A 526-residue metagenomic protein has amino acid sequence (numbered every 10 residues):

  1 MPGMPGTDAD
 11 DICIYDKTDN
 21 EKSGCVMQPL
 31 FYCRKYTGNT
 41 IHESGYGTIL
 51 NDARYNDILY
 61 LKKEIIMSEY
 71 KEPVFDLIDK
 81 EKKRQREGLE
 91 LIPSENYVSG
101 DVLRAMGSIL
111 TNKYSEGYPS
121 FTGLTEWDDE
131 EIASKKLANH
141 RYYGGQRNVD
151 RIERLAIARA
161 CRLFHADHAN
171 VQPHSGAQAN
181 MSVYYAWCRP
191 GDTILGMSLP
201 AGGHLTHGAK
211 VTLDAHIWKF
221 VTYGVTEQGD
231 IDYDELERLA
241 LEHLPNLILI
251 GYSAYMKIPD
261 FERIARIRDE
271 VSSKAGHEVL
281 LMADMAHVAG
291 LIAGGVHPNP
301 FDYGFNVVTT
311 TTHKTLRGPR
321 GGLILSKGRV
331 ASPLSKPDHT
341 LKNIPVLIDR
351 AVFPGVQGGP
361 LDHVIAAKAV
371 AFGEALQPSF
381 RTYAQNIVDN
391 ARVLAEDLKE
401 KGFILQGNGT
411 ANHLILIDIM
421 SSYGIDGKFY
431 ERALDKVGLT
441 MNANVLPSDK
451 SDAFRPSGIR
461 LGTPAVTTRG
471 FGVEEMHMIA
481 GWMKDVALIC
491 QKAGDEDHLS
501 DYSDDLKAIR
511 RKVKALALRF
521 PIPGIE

Functional and structural regions predicted by a protein language model:
P2, T18-R34, H42, R54 (+1 more regions): Positively charged N-terminal leader segments that act as targeting/secretion signals
P2-C13: Extreme N-terminal basic, low-complexity initiation segments that serve as generic localization/processing leaders
P5-T7, T18, T37-T40, T48: Short linear motifs in low-complexity or flexible loops
L30, L50, L59-L61: Leucine-biased recognition of intrinsically disordered, low-complexity hydrophobic segments
I58-L155, L516-E526: N-terminal glycine-rich, Lys/His-bearing helix-loop that initiates the first secondary-structure elements of many
K63-I65, A453-E526: PLP-dependent enzyme catalytic core of the Aspartate aminotransferase-like
Q146-R151, L155-G402: Conserved PLP-enzyme active-site core in the AAT-like
I404-G470: Conserved PLP-binding catalytic core of the aspartate aminotransferase-like
